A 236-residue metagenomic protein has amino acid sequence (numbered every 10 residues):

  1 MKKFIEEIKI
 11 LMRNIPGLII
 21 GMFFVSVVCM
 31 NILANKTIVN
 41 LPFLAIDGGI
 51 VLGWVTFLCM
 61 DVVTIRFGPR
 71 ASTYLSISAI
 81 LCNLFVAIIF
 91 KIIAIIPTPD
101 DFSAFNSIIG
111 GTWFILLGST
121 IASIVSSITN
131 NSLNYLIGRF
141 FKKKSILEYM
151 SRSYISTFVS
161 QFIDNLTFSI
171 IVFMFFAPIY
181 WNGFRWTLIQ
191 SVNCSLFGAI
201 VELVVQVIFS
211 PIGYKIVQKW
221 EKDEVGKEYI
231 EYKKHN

Functional and structural regions predicted by a protein language model:
M1-I80, L84-F85: Hydrophobic transmembrane alpha-helices
F4, I8, S145-L147, S151-R152 (+2 more regions): Alpha-helical transmembrane segments and their cytosolic interface
R13-L33, M60, P69, I95-R152 (+1 more regions): Short helix-perturbing small/polar motifs within transmembrane alpha-helices
M22-S26, V51-C59, V63, L81-F85 (+6 more regions): Hydrophobic faces of alpha-helical transmembrane segments in multi-pass integral membrane proteins
A34, I38, V86-A94, S126 (+4 more regions): Alpha-helical transmembrane segments and their lipid-water interface positions in multi-pass membrane proteins
N35-P42, I96-I108, P178-W186: Membrane-interface helix termini and inter-helical loops of multi-pass transporters
A71-N106: A glycine-rich, hydrophobic loop/mini-helix early in the fold
A71-S76, S153, C194-S195: Alpha-helical transmembrane segments and their helix-entry boundary regions
